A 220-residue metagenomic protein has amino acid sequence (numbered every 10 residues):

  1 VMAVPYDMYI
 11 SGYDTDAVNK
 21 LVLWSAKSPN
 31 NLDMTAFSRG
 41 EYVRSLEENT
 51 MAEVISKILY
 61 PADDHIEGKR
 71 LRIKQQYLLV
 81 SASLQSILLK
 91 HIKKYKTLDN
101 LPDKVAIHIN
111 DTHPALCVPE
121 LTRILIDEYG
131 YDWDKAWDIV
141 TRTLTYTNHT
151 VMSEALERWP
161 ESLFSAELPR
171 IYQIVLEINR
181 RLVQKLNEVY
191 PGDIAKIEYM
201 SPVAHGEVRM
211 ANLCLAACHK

Functional and structural regions predicted by a protein language model:
V1-K220: A conserved ligand/cofactor-binding region detector
